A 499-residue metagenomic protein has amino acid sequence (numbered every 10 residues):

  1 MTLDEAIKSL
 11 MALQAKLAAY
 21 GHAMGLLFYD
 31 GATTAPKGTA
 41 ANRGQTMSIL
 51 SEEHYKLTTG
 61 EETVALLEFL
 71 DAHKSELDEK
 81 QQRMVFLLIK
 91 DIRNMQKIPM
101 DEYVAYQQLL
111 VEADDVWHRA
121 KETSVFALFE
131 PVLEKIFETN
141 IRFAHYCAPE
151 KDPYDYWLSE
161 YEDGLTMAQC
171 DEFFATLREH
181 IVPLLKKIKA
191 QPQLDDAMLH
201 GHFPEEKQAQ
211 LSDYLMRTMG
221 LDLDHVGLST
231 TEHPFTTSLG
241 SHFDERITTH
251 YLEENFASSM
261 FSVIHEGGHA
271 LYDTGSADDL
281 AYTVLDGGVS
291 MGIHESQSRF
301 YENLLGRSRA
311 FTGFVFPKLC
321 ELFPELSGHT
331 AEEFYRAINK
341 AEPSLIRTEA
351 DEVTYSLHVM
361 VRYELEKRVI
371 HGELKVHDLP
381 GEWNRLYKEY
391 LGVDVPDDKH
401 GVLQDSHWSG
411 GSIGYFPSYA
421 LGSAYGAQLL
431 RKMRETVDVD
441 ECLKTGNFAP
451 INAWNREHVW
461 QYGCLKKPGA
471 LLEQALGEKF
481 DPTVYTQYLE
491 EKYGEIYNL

Functional and structural regions predicted by a protein language model:
M1-D163, E490-L499: A well-structured
T2-L3, H22-G25, A32, G38 (+4 more regions): C-terminal, non-catalytic "cap/extension" segments appended to globular domains
L10, A148, H265, S298 (+3 more regions): Divalent metal-coordination and catalytic microenvironments
L10, S258-A277, E295-R299: Active-site recognition of the HExxH zinc-binding catalytic motif
N42, E102-A105, V132-K135, F173 (+14 more regions): Secondary-structure capping and boundary motifs in well-ordered enzyme cores
Y106-S258: Contiguous, non-catalytic segments that form substrate-binding/exosite surfaces or channel walls
F174, R178, E205-A209, L215 (+4 more regions): All-alpha helical catalytic cores of prenyl diphosphate-utilizing isoprenoid enzymes
G287-G328: Post-HExxH zinc-binding segment in Zn-dependent metallohydrolases
